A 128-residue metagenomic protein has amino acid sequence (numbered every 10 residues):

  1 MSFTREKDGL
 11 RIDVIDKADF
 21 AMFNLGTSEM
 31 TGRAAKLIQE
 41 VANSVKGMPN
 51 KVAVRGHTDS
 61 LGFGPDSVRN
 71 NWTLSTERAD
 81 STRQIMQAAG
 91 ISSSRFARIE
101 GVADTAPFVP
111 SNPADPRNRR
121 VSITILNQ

Functional and structural regions predicted by a protein language model:
M1-D13: Short edge beta-strands and adjacent turn/loop segments
D13, M22-L37, S44-M48, H57-Q128: Periplasmic OmpA-like peptidoglycan-binding domain that tethers envelope proteins to the cell wall
K51: Residues at the starts of beta-strands that form the adenosine-phosphate
